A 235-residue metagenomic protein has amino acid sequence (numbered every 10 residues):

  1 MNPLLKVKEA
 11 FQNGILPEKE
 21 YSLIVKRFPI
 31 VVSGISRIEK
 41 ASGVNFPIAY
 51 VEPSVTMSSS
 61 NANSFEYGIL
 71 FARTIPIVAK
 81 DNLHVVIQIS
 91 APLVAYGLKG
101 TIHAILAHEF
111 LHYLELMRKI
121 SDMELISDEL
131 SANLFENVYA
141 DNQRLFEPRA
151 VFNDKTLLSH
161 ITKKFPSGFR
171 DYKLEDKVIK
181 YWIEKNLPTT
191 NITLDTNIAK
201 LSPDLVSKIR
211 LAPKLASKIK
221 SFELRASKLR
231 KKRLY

Functional and structural regions predicted by a protein language model:
M1-P76, N197-D204, L211-Y235: A metal-dependent hydrolase signature that marks the N-terminal structural subdomain at the beginning of catalytic folds
Y21, K99-I102, S121-I126: Short, flexible/disordered intra-domain loops and linkers
S36-S42, R118, A140, F165: A broad structural signal for alpha-helix termini and local helix breaks/kinks
S60-G100, Y113, M117: Active-site scaffold of zinc-dependent metalloenzymes
T101-E109: Short alpha-helical catalytic segment bearing the HExxH-like zincin motif of zinc-dependent metalloproteases
A107-H108, N133-D141, K177-K180, E184-K185: Short, hydrophobic/amphipathic alpha-helical patches that form generic packing surfaces within helical domains
R118, D122-T162: Post-HExxH zinc-binding segment in Zn-dependent metallohydrolases
V151, T156-Y235: Pan-zinc metallopeptidase signature
